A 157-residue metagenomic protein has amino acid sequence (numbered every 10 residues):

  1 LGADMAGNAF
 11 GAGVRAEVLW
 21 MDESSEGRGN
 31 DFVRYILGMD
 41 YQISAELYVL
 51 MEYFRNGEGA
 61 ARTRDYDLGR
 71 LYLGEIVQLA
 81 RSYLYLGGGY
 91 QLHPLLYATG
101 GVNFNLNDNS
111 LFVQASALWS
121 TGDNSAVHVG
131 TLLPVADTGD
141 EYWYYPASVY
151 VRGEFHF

Functional and structural regions predicted by a protein language model:
L1, N8-F10, G29-Y35, A80-L84 (+2 more regions): Residues that define the transmembrane beta-barrel architecture of outer-membrane proteins
L1-A3, M21, S25-F32, A60-L68 (+3 more regions): Outer-membrane beta-barrel translocator domains and adjoining extracellular loop/strand segments of Gram-negative
L1-G57, R62: Signature for the C-terminal beta-barrel architecture of outer-membrane proteins
G7-A9, Y41-I43, Y90-L92, F104 (+3 more regions): Residue-level signature of outer-membrane beta-barrel architecture
A9-G11, W20-S24, Y53-G59, V102-D108 (+2 more regions): Transmembrane beta-strands of outer-membrane beta-barrel pores
G11-R15, E46-M51, P94-T99, W119 (+1 more regions): Repeated loop/turn-to-beta-strand initiation elements of outer-membrane beta-barrel proteins
S44-S110: C-terminal structural cap/anchor segments
L86, W119, N124-A126, G130-L133 (+1 more regions): Outer-membrane beta-barrel "beta-signal"
